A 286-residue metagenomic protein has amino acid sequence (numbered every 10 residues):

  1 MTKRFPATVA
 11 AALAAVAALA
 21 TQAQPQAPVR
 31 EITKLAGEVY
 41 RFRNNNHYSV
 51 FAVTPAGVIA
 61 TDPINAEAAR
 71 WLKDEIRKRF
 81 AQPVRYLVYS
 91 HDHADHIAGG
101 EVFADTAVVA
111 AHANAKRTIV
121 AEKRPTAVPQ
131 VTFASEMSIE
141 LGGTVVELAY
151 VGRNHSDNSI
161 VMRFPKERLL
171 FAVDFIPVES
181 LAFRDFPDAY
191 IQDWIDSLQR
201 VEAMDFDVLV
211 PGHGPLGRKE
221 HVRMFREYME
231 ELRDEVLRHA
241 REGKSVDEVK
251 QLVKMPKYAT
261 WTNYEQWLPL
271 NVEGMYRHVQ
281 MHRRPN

Functional and structural regions predicted by a protein language model:
M1-A12: Bacterial N-terminal signal peptides that target proteins for export
A11, A15-A27: Bacterial Sec-dependent signal peptides at the C-terminal "C-region" and cleavage site
A23, A203-D205, L216-N286: Accessory terminal helices/loops
R30-E75, I160-D174: Conserved beta-strand hairpin/beta-sheet module of binuclear metal-dependent hydrolase folds, prominently
I32, P55-I59, E67-A110, M204: Active-site metal-binding motif and surrounding structural segment of the metallo-beta-lactamase
E38, A52, D62, I76 (+10 more regions): Divalent metal-coordination and catalytic microenvironments
G57-I59, N65-E67, S138, V145 (+1 more regions): Metallo-beta-lactamase
A81, A94-Y150, S156-I160, L170-A172 (+2 more regions): Divalent-metal coordination cores built from histidine and acidic residues
